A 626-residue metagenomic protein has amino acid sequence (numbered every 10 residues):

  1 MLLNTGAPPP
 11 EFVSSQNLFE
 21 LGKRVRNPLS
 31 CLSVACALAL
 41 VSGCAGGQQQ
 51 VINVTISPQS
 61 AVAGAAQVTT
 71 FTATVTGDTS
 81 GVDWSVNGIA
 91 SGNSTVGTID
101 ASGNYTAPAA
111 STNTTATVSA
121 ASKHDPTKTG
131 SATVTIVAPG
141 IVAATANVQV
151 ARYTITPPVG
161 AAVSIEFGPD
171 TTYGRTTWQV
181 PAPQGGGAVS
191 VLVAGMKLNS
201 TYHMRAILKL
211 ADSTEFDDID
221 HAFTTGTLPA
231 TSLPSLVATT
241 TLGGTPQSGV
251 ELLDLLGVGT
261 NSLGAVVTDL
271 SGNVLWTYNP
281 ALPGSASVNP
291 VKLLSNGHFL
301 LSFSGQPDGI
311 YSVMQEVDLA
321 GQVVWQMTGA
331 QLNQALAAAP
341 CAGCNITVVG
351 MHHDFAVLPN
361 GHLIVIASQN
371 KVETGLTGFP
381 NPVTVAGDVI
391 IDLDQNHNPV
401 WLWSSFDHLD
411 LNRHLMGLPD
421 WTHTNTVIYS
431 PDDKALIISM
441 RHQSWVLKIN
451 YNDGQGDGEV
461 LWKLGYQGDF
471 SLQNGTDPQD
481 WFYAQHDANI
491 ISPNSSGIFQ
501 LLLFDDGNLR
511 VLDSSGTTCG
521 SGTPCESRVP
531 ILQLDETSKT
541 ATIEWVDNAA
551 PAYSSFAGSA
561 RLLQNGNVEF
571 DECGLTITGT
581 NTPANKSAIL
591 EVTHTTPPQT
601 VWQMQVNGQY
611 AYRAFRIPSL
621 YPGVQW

Functional and structural regions predicted by a protein language model:
L32, L38-S57, S131-T133, V137-I141: Bacterial Sec-dependent N-terminal signal peptides
A65, A101, T112, L198-N199: Surface-exposed loops/turns
T79-G92, S131: Short, well-ordered beta-strand segments
D100-N113, L192: Extracellular/luminal low-complexity segments enriched in Ser/Thr/Pro
A116-V118, M204: Hydrophobic beta-strand segments within extracellular beta-sandwich modules
K123-S131, D212-D217: Short, exposed coil/turn segments at beta-strand boundaries within extracellular/luminal domains
A138-L228: Short, surface-exposed linear motifs at loops/turns and structural transition points
I207-S213, D220-W626: Histidine-/acidic-rich catalytic cores in large beta-rich domains
